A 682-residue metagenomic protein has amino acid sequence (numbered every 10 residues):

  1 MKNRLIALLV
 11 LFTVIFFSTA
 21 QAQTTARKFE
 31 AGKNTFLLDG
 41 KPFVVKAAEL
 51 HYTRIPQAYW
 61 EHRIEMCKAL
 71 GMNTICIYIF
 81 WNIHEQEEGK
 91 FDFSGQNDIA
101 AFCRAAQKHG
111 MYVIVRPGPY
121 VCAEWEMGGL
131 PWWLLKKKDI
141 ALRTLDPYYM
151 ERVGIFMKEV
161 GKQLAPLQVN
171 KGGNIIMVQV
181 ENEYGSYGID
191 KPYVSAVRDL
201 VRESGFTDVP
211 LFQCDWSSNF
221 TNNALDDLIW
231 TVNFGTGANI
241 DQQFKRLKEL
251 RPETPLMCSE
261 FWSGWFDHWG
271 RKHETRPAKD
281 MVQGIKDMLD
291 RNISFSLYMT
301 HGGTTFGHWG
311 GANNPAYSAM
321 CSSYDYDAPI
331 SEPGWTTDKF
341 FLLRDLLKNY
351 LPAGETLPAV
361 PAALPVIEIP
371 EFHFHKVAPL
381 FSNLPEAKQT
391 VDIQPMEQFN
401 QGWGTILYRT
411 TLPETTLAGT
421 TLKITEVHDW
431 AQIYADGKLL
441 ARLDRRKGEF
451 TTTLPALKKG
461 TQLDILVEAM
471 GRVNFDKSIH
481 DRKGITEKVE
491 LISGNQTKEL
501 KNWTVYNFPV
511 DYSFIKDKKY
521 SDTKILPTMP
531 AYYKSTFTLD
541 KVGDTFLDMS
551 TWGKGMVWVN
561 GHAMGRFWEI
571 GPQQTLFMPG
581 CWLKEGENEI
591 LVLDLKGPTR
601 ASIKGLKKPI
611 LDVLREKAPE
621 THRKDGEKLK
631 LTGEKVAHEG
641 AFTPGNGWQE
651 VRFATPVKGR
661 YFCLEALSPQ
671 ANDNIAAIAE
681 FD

Functional and structural regions predicted by a protein language model:
A22-T74, R104, V542: N-terminal carbohydrate-binding accessory modules
W60-E126, R198-V209: Aromatic-lined substrate-binding rim segments of carbohydrate-active enzymes
G89-N97, K108, P119-T144, V194-D199 (+3 more regions): Aromatic- and acidic-residue-enriched segments that line the glycan-binding/catalytic groove of carbohydrate-active
Y149-L225: Active-site neighborhood of glycoside hydrolase catalytic domains
S204, D208, G237-S331, W335 (+1 more regions): Catalytic-core region of carbohydrate-active enzymes that cleave or remodel glycosidic bonds
A418-Y434, F537-N560, F567-W568, I590-L593: Aromatic-lined ligand-binding clefts that engage carbohydrates, nucleic acids, or primary amines
I465-G471, L591-T599, E665-N672: Short beta-strand-plus-loop segments that form exposed binding edges in beta-rich domains
M564, K624-K630, F642-D682: Aromatic, loop-rich ligand-recognition surfaces of beta-strand-rich domains
